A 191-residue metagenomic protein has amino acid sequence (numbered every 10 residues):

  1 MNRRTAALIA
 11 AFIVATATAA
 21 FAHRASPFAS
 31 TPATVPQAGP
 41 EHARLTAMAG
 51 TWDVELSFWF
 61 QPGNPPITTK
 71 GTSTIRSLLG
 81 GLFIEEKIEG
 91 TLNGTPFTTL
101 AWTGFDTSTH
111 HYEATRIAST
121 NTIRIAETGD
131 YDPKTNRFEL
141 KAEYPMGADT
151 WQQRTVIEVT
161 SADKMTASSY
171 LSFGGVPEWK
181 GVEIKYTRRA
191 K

Functional and structural regions predicted by a protein language model:
M1, T16, A25-S26: Polar low-complexity intrinsically disordered regions
M1-I9: Bacterial N-terminal signal peptides that target proteins for export
I9-A17: Bacterial N-terminal signal peptides
F21-K191: Hydrophobic small-molecule pocket/channel-lining residues, especially in calycin-type beta-barrels
